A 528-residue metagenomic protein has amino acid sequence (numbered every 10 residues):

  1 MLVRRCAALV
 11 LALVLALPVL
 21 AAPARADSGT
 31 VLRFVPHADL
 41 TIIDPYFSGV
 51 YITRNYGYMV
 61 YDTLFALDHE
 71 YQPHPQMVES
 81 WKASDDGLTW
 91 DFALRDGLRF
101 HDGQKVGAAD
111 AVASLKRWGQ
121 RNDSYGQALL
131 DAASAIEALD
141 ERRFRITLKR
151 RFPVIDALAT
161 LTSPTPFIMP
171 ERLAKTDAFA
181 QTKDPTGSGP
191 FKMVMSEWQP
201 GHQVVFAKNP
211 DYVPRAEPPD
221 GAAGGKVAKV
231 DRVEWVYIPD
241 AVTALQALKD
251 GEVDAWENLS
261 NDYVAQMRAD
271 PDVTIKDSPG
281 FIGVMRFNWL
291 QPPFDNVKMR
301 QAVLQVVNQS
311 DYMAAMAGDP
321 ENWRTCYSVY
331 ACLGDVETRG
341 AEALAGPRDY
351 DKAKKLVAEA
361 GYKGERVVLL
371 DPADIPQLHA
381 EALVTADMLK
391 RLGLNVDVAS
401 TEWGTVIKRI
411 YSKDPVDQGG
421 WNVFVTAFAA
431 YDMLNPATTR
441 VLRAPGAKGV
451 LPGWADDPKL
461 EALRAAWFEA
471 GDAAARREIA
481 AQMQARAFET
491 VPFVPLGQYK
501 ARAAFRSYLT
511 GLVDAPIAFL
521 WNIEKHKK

Functional and structural regions predicted by a protein language model:
D27, Q127-L173, F179-Q199: Surface-exposed binding/hinge segments that line and control ligand-binding clefts or catalytic entry sites
V35-D85, K116, T186: N-terminal lobe/hinge region of extracytoplasmic solute-binding protein
D44, L290, F294-G334, A380-E381 (+1 more regions): Periplasmic-binding protein-like
F191, E321-E359, A373-A380: Structural transition elements
P200, D240-A241, N322, K354-A430 (+3 more regions): Ligand/substrate-recognition segments at binding pockets and active sites
V213-Q266, N395: Ligand-site clamp/hinge motif
G346, D397-K408, A437-S507, K528: Extracytoplasmic/peripheral linker and loop segments enriched in polar/acidic and small residues with frequent Thr/Pro
A503-K528: Long beta-strand-rich cores associated with HINT superfamily self-processing modules
